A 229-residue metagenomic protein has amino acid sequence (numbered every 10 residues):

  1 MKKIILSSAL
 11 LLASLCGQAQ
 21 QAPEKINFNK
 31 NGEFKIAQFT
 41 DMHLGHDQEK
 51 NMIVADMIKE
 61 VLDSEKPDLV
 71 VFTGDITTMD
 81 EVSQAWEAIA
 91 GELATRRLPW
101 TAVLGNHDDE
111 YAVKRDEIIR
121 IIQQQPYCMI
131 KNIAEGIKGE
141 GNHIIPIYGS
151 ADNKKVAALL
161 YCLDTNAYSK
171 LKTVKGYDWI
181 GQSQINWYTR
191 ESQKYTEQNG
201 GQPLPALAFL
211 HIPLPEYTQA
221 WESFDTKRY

Functional and structural regions predicted by a protein language model:
M1-I4: Positively charged n-region of N-terminal signal peptides that target proteins for export
A9-Q18: Hydrophobic h-region of N-terminal signal peptides that target proteins for export in Gram-negative bacteria
A19-A88, E92: N-terminal active-site segment of His-dependent metallophosphoesterases
G32-A37, E65-V70, T95-T101, V156-A158 (+1 more regions): Loop/turn elements at helix/coil->beta-strand transitions in domains of secreted/extracellular proteins
E33-H46, A157-N166, F209: Active-site-proximal beta-strand elements of phosphoester/diester hydrolases
G45-D47, T78-S83, A102-K114, Y168-L171 (+1 more regions): Active-site environment of divalent metal-dependent phosphoester hydrolases
E87-G201, R228: Extended active-site neighborhood of metal-dependent phosphoesterases/phosphodiesterases
N199-Y229: Active-site-proximal segments of metal-dependent phosphoesterases and phosphodiesterases across multiple
